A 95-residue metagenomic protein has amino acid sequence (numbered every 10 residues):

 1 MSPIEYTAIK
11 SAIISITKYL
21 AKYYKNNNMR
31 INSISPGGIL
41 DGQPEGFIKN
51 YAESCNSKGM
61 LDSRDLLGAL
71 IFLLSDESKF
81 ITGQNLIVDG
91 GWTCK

Functional and structural regions predicted by a protein language model:
M1-I4, N26, K58, D76: Active-site loop immediately N-terminal to the catalytic Tyr-X3-Lys motif of short-chain dehydrogenase/reductase
I9, T17: Active-site helix of classical SDR
K10, L67: Conserved catalytic core of two-component sensor histidine kinases
Y24-N26, I39, L74: A short hydrophobic alpha-helix cap/turn motif
K25, R30, I81-G83: Short, small/polar-rich loop/turn modules that mediate ligand/substrate recognition or access, typified
I31, S35-E45: Short, flexible catalytic-loop segment of classical short-chain dehydrogenase/reductase
C55-L66, E77: A conserved structural motif in NAD(P)-dependent oxidoreductases
I71, T82-K95: Short C-terminal tail/terminal secondary-structure segment of NAD(P)H-dependent dehydrogenase/reductase domains
